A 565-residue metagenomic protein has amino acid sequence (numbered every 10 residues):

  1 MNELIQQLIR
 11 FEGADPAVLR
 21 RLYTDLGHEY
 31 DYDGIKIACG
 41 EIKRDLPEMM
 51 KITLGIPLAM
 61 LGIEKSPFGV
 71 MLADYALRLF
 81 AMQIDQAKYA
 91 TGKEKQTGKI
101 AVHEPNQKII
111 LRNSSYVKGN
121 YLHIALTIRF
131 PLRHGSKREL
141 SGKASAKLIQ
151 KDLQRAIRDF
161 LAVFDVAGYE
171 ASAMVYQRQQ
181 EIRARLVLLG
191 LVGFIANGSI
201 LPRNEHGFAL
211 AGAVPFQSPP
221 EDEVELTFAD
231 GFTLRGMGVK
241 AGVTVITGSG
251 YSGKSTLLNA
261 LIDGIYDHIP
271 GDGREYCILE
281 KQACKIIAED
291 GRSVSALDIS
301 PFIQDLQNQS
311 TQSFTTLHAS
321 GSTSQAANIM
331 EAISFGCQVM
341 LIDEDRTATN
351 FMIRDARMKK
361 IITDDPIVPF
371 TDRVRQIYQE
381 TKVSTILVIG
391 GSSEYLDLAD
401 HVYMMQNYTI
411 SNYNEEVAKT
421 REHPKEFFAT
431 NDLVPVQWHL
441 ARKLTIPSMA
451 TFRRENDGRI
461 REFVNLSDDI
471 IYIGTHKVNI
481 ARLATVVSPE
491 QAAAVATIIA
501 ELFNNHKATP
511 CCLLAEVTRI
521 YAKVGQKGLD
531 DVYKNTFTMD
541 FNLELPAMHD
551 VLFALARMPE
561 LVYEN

Functional and structural regions predicted by a protein language model:
M1-G190, L201: N-terminal accessory targeting/assembly segments
V187-G190, N197, Y251, L258-E289: Carboxylate/His-rich catalytic cores and anion/metal-binding grooves
L201-R235, P270, I278-V294, I299-Q309: N-terminal pre-Walker A segment at the start of P-loop NTPase domains
L234-Y266: Glycine-rich phosphate-binding P-loop
F302-S322, I353-I367: Flexible beta-alpha connector loops of hexameric P-loop NTPases
S320-A332: Conserved alpha-helical scaffold flanking the Walker A/P-loop in AAA+ ATPase domains
A332-Q379, G391-A418: Conserved P-loop NTPase nucleotide-binding/switch module
I377-E380, V388-N565: Conserved NTP phosphate-binding and transfer environment spanning the P-loop NTPase/kinase superfamily
